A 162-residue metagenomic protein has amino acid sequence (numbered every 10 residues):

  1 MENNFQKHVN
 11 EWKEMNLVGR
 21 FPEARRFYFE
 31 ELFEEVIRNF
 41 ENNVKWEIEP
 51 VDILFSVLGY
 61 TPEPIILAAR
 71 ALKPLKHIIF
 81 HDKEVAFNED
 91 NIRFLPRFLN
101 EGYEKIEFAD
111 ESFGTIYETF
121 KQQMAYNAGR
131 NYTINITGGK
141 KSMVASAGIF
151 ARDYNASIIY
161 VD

Functional and structural regions predicted by a protein language model:
M1-Y132, S142-D162: Long, low-complexity, Lys/Arg-enriched
T133-T137: Short glycine-rich or small-residue beta-strand-to-loop segments that form or flank ligand, phosphate, metal/Fe-S
